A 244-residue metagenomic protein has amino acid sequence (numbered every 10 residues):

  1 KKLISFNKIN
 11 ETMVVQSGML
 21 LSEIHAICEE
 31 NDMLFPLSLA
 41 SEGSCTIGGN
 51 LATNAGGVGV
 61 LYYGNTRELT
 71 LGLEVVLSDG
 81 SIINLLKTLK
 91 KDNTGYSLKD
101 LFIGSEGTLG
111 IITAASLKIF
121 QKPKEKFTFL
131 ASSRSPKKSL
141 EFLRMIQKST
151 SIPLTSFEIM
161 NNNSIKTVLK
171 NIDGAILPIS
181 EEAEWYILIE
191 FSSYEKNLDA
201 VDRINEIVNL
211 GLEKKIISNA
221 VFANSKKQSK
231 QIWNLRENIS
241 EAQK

Functional and structural regions predicted by a protein language model:
K1-K244: Noncatalytic alpha-helical scaffold of FAD-dependent oxidoreductases
